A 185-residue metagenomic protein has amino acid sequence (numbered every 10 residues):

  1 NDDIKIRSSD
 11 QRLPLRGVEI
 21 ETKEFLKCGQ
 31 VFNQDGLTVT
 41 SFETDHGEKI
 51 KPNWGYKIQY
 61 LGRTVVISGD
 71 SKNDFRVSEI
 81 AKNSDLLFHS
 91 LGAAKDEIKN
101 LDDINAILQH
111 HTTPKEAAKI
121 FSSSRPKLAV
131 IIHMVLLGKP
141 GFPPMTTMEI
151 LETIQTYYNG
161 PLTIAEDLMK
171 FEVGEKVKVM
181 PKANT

Functional and structural regions predicted by a protein language model:
N1-V65, M145, E149-K178: Binuclear metal-dependent hydrolase catalytic cores
G55, T64, K72-M169: Cap/insert and terminal regions of metallo-dependent hydrolase folds
A81, K178-V179: Generic secondary-structure boundary signal with a strong preference for alpha-helix termini
M180-T185: A polyampholytic, Gly/Pro-enriched intrinsically disordered region
